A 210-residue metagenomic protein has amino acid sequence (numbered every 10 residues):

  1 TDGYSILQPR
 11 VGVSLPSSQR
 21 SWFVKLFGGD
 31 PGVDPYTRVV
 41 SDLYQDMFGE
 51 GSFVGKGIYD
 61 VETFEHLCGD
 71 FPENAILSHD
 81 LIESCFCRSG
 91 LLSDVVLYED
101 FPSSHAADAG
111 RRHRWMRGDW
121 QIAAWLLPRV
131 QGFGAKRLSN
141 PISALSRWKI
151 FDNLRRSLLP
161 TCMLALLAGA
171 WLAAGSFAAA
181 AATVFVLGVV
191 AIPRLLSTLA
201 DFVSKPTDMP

Functional and structural regions predicted by a protein language model:
T1-N140: Internal catalytic domains of large membrane-associated glycosyltransferases
G3-L7, V13, P31-G32, Y36 (+4 more regions): Aromatic-residue detector
D46-S52, F71-S78, H105-D108, R147-L158 (+1 more regions): Membrane-entry segments of alpha-helical transmembrane domains in multi-pass membrane proteins
F133-C162: Loop-to-transmembrane boundary segments
R155-P210: Membrane-embedded multi-pass helical conduit in multi-pass membrane proteins, especially envelope-biosynthetic
